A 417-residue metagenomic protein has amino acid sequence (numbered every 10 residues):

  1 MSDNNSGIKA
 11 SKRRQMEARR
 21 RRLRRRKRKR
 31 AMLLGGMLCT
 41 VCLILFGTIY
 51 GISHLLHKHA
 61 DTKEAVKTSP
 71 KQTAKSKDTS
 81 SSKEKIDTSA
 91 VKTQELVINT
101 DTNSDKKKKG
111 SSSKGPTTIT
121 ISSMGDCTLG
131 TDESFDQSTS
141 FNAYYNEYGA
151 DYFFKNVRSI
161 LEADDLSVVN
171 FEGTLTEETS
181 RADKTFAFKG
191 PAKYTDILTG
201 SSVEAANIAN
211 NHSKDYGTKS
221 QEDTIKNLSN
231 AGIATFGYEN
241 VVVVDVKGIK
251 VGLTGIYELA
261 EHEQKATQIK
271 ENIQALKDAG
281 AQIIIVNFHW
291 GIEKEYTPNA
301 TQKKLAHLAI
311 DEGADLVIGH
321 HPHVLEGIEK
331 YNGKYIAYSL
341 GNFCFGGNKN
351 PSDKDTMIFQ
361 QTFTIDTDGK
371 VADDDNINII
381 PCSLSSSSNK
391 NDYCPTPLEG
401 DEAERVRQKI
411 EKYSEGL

Functional and structural regions predicted by a protein language model:
D3-Q15, L34-K67, K71-K77, K83-L417: Acidic, metal/ion-coordinating pockets
K9-K27: Juxtamembrane low-complexity tails/linkers enriched in Ser/Thr-Pro and polybasic
R22-R30, L34, C42: Membrane-helix interfacial "entry" motifs
